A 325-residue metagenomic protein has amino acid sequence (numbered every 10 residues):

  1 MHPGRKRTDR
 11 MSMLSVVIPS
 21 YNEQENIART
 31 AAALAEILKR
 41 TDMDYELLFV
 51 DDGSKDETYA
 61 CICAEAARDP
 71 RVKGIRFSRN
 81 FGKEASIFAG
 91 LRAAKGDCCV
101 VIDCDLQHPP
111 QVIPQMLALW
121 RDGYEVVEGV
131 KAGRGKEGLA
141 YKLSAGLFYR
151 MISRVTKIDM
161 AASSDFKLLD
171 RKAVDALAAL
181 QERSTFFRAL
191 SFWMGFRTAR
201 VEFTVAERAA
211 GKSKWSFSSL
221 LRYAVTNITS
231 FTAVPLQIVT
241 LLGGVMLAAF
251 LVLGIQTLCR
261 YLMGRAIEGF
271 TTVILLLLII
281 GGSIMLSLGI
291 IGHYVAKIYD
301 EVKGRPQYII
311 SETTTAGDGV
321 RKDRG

Functional and structural regions predicted by a protein language model:
H2-G138: Structured catalytic core of nucleotide-sugar glycosyltransferases
H2-M13, F186-G325: Hydrophobic helical membrane-anchoring modules
P19, F77-R79, K167, T240 (+2 more regions): Short conserved micro-motifs on helix faces and helix-strand junctions that flank and scaffold key functional residues
P19, I37, E65, F77 (+6 more regions): Amphipathic alpha-helical segments that mediate coupling or scaffolding at interfaces
T30-A33, I37, C61, M116 (+6 more regions): A ubiquitous structural signal for well-ordered alpha-helices
E36, R40, A64, R68 (+7 more regions): Conserved amphipathic alpha-helical interaction elements at protein-protein interfaces in regulatory, energy-coupling
R71-R79, K83-A93, C98, P109-L190 (+1 more regions): Acceptor/aglycone-binding surface of glycosyltransferases and processive sugar-polymer synthases
